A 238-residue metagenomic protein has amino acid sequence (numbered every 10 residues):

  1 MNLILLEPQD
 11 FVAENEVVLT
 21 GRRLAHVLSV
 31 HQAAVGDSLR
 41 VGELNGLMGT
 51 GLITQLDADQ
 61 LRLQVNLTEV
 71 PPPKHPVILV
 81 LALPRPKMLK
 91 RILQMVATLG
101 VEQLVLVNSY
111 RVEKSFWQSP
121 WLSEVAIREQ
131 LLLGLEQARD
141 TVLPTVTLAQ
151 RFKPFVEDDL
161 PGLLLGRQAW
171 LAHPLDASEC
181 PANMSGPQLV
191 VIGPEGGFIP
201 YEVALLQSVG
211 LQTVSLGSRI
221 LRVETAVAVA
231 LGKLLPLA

Functional and structural regions predicted by a protein language model:
M1-E69: N-terminal positively charged helical leader segments and presequences
Q9, T68, N108-R111, S218: Short, ordered loop/turn segments at secondary-structure junctions
V27, L89-I92, E202: Hydrophobic side chains in well-ordered alpha-helices
E43, N108-S109, H173-D176, P194 (+1 more regions): Short secondary-structure boundary segments
V70-Q168: RNA substrate-binding interface of SAM-dependent RNA methyltransferases
L160-V203, L211-V214: Active-site/ligand-binding-proximal alpha/beta "capping" segment
P200-A238: Structured adenosyl-cofactor binding patch, chiefly the S-adenosyl-L-methionine
